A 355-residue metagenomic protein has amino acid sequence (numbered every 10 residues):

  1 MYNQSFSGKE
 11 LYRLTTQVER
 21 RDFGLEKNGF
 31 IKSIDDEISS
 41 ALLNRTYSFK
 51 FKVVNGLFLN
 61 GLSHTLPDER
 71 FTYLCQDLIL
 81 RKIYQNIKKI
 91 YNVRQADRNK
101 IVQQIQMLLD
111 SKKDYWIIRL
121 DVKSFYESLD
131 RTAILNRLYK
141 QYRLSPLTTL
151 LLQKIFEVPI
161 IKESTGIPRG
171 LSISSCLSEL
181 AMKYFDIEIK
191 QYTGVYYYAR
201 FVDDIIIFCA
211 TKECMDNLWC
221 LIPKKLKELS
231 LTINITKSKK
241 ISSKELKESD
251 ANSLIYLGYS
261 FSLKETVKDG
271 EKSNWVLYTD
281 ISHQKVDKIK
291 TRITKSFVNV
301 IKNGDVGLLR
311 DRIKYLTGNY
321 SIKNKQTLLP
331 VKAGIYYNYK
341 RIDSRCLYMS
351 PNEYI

Functional and structural regions predicted by a protein language model:
M1-Y47, F51, T72-R81, Q85-A96 (+4 more regions): Right-hand nucleic-acid polymerase module
I34, I38, L42, N86-I87 (+5 more regions): Hydrophobic, Leu/Ile/Phe/Ala-enriched alpha-helical segments that form helix-helix packing faces
E37-G61, L147-P159: Reverse-transcriptase-like RNA-dependent polymerase core
L57-N92, S164-K190: Conserved pre-motif C helix in the palm subdomain of viral-like polymerases
H64-D68, L120, E163-L171, V202-D204 (+1 more regions): Glycine- and acidic
D97-K100, T211: Alpha-helix N-cap recognition
L109-V202, I206-K225, S253: Conserved polymerase palm-domain catalytic core
S230-S238: Conserved short beta-strand edge segments in small beta-sheet-based binding/regulatory domains
